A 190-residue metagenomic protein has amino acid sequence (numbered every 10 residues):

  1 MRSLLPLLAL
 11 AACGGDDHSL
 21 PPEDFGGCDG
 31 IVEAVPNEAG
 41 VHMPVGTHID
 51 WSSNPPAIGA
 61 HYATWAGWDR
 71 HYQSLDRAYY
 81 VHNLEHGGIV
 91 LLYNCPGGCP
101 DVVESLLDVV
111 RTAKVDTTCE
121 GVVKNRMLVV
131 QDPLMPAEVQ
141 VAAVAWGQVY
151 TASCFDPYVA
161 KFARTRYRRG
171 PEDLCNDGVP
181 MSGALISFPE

Functional and structural regions predicted by a protein language model:
M1-L7: Sec-dependent signal peptide recognition, specifically the positively charged N-region followed immediately by
P6, L20-P22, Y167-R169: Residue-level signal for mature regions of secreted extracellular proteins and peptides
L10-A12: C-terminal motif of bacterial Sec signal peptides marking the signal peptidase cleavage site
G14-D16: Bacterial signal peptide processing site
L20-V81, V103: Surface-exposed, low-hydrophobicity interaction/linker segments
G46, Y79, H86, K124 (+1 more regions): Sequence-level motif detector for i,i+2 pairs with an aromatic at +2
Q73-E120: Mid-length scaffold segments of soluble, non-membrane domains
T112-E190: Helix-rich interaction surfaces within compact, conserved domain-sized segments that mediate assembly or partner
